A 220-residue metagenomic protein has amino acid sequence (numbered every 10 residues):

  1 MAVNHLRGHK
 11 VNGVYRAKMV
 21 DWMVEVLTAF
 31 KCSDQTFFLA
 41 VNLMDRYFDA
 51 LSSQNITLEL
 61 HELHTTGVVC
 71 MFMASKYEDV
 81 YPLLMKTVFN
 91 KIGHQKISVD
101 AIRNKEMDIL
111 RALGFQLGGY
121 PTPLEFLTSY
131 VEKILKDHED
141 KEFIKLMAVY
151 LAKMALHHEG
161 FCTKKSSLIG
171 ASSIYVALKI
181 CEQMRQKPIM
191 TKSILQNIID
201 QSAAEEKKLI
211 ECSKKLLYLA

Functional and structural regions predicted by a protein language model:
M1-V68, F72-A220: Acidic, serine/threonine-rich low-complexity regulatory regions at protein termini of eukaryotic cell-cycle
